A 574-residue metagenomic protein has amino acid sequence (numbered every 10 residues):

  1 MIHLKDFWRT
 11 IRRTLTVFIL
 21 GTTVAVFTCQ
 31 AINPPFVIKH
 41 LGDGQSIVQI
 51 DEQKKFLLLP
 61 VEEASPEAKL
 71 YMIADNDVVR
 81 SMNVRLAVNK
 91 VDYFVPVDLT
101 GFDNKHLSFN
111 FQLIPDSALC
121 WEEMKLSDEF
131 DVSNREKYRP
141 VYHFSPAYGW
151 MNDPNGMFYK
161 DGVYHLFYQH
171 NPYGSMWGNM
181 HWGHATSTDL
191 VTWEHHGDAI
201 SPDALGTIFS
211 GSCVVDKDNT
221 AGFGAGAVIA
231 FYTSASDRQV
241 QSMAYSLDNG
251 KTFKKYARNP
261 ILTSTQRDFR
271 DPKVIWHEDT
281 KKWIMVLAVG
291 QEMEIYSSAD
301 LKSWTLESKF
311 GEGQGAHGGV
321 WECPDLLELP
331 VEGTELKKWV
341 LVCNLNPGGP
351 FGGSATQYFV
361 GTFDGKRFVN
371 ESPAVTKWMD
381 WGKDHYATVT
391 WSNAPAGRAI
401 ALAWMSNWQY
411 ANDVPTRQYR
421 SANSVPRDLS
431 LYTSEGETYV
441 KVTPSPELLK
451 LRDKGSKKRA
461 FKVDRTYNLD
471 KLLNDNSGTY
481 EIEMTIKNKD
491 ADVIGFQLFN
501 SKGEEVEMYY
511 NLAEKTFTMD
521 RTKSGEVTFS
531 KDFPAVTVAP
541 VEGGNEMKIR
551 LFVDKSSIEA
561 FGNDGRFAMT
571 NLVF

Functional and structural regions predicted by a protein language model:
H3-T16: Bacterial N-terminal signal peptides that target proteins for export
T16-V26: Bacterial N-terminal signal peptides
P34-D77, L99-G101, K105-L113, S127-E129 (+2 more regions): Beta-rich accessory regions
F36-I47, V78-V97, A118-N155, G174-W177 (+7 more regions): Surface loop/turn signatures of beta-propeller and other carbohydrate-active proteins
L59, F109-F111, D153-Y173, H195-A199 (+9 more regions): Hydrophobic core segments of beta-strands in well-ordered, beta-rich domains
E62-P115, H181-T188, Y245-L247, S297-S298 (+1 more regions): Non-cytosolic beta-sandwich-type ligand-binding/adhesion modules
A68, H181, R238-S242, E292-I295 (+1 more regions): Structural motif
G183-S187, M243-D248, S298-A299, A355-G365 (+1 more regions): Beta-propeller blade signature
